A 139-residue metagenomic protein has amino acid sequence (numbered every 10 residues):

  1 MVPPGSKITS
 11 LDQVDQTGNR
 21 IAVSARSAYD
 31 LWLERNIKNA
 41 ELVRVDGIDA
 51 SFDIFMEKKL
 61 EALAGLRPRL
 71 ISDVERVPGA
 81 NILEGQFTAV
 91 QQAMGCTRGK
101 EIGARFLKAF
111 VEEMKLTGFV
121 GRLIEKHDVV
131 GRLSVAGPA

Functional and structural regions predicted by a protein language model:
V2-G5, R67, I71-E112, V130-A139: Periplasmic-binding protein-like
V2-R20: Flexible hinge/capping segments at coil-to-helix
P3-P4, A25-S27, G47-I48, A64-I71 (+1 more regions): Beta->alpha turn/N-cap motifs
D12-Q13, R35-N36, I48-A64, P68 (+1 more regions): Short helices/loops that flank or line small-molecule/ion binding pockets
V14, L33, F55, M94 (+2 more regions): Residue-level signal for nonpolar/aromatic packing positions in well-ordered secondary structure
A22, V43, E61-L66, N81-L83: Paired acidic/hydrophobic, glycine-rich loop segments that form the ligand-binding mouth/hinge of periplasmic-binding
A22-S24, A40-S51: Short beta-strand-to-loop elements that line the ligand-binding cleft of bilobed periplasmic-binding protein-like
A28-I37, L42-V45, I82-L83, E112-A139: Ligand-binding clefts/hinges and TM-proximal coupling segments of bilobed small-molecule sensing domains
